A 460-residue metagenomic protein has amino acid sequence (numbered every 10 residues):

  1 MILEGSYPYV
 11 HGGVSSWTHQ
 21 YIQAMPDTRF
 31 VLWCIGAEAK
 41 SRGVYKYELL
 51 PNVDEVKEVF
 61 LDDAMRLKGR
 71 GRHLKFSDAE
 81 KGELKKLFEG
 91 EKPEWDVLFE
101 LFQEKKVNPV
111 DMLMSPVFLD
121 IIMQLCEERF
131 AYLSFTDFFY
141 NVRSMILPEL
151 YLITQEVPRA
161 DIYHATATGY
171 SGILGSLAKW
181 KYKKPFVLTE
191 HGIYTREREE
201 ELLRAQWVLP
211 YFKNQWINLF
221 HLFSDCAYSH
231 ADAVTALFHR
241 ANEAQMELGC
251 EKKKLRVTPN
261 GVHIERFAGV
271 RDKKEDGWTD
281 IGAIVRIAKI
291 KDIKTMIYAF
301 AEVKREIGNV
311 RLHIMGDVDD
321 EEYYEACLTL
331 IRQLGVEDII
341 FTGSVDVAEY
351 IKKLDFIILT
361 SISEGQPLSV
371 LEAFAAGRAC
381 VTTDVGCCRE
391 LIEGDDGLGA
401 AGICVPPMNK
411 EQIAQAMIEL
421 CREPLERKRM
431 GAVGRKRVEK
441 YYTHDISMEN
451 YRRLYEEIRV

Functional and structural regions predicted by a protein language model:
D225-S229, G343-L354, A375, E393: Short acidic alpha-helix that forms the nucleotide-activated donor recognition element in Leloir-type transferases
R240, G261: Carbohydrate-associated surface elements
R271-E302, H313: Conserved donor-binding/catalytic core segment of Leloir-type glycosyltransferases
H313, Y324-S344: Nucleotide-activated donor-binding/catalytic signature segment of Leloir-type glycosyltransferases, i.e., the conserved
I362: Aromatic "clamp/platform" in nucleotide-sugar-dependent glycosyltransferases that forms part of the donor/acceptor
A379-T382, G386-E393: Short hydrophobic beta-strand element within catalytic cores of glycosyltransferases and related nucleotide-activated
L398-K410, E419-P424: Conserved acidic donor-binding segment of nucleotide-sugar-dependent glycosyltransferases
L425-E456: A charged, aromatic-enriched C-terminal amphipathic alpha-helix characteristic of glycosyltransferases across folds
